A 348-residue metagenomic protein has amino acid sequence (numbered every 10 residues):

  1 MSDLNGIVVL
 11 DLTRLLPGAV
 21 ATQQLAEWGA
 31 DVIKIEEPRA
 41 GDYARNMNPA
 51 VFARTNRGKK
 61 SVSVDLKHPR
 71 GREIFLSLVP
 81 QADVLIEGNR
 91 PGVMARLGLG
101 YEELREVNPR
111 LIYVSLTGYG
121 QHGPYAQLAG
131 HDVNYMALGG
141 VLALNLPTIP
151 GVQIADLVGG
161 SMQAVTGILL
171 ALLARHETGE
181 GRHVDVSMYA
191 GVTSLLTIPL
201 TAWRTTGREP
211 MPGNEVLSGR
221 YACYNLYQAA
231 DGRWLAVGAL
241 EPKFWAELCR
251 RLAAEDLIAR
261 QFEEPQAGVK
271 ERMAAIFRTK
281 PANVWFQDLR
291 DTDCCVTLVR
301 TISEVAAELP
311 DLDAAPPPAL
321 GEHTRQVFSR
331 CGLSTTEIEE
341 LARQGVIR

Functional and structural regions predicted by a protein language model:
M1-E180, A319, R325-R348: N-terminal helix-loop segment corresponding to the beta1-alpha1 unit of nucleotide/adenylate-binding folds
R39, G118-G120, M188-T193, D231-R233 (+2 more regions): Glycine-rich beta-alpha junction loops
S61-S63, Y135, L226, R233-G238 (+1 more regions): Short hydrophobic-aromatic micro-motifs
P147-A155, H176-V192, P212-G219, E263-E264: Conserved Rossmann-fold dehydrogenase catalytic segment
S161-G181, S194, I198-T206, C249-D256: Oxidoreductase and adenylate-handling cofactor-binding alpha/beta cores
G213-G219, N225-L226, P316-A319: Short Gly/Pro-enriched turn/cap motifs at secondary-structure boundaries
C223-T292, V296: Aromatic-enriched alpha-helical interface/lid elements that frame and gate functional surfaces
N283-G321: A glycine-rich dinucleotide-binding beta-alpha-beta segment and adjacent secondary-structure elements that constitute
